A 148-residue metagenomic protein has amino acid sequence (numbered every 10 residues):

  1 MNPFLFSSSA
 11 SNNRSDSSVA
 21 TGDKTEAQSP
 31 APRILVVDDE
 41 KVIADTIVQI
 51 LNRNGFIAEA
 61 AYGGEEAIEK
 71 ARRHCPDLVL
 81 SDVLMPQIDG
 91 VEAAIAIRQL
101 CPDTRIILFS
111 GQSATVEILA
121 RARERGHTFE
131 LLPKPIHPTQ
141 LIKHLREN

Functional and structural regions predicted by a protein language model:
M1-R33, T139-N148: Non-catalytic signal-transmission and effector/linker regions of two-component phosphorelay proteins
V37-D38, A61, V79: Conserved sequence signature across two-component system core domains
D45-R53: Charged docking surfaces used in two-component/phosphorelay signaling
A60-E69, G90: Helix N-cap/capping motif at the beta->alpha junctions
E69, V91-P102: Short amphipathic alpha-helix used as the core "switch/output" element in two-component signaling
H74-L80, I107: Active-site beta3 strand of CheY-like receiver
M85: Receiver (REC) domain active-site loop signature in two-component systems and cognate sites in sensor histidine kinases
F109-G111: Hydrophobic/aromatic residues positioned on beta-strands within the core alpha/beta folds
